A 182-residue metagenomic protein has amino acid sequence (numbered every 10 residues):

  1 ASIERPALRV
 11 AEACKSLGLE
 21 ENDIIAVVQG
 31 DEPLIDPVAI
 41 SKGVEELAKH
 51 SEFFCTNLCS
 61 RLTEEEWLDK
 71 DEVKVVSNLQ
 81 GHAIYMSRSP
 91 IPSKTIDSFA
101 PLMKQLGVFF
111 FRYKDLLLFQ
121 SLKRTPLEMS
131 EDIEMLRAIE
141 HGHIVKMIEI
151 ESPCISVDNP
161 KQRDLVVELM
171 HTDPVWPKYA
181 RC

Functional and structural regions predicted by a protein language model:
A1-E45: Short phosphate-binding loop-to-helix
S2-A7, T63-E64, C154-S156: A short acidic, often aromatic-flanked loop/helix-cap motif at beta-alpha or helix-coil junctions that lines enzyme
A11-K15, K70-K74, D164: Short, surface-exposed amphipathic charged segments that create phosphate/polyanion-binding patches used for binding
A13-S16, V76-N78, V157-D158: Short beta-strand-to-turn element immediately C-terminal to the catalytic PLP-Schiff-base lysine in fold type I
E21-N22, H50-F53, H143: Short, high-confidence coil segments that cap the C-terminus of an alpha-helix and link into the following beta-strand
I25-V28, T56-L58, F119, K146-I150: Short beta-strands and strand-loop turn motifs
I35-T125: Conserved core of the sugar-phosphate nucleotidyltransferase
A100-C182: Conserved alpha/beta core of the MobA/IspD/sugar-nucleotide pyrophosphorylase nucleotidyltransferase superfamily
